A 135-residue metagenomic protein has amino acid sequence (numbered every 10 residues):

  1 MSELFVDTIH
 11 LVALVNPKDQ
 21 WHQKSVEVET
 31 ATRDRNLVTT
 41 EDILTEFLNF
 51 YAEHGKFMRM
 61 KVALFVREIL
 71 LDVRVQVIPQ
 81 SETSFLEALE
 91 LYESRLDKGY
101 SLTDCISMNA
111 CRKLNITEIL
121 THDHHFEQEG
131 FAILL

Functional and structural regions predicted by a protein language model:
M1-E3, M108, K113-L135: Acidic, PIN/NYN-like endoribonuclease modules and their adjacent C-terminal/linker elements
M1-T39, H54-L64: Short, well-structured N-terminal submotif of metal-dependent ribonuclease cores
V6, V38-T39, P79, L102 (+1 more regions): Short beta-strand scaffold positions
I9-V12, L48, L89: Amphipathic alpha-helical segments within well-ordered protein domains
L11, L44, F126-E127: A generic structural signal for short hydrophobic patches within well-formed alpha-helices
A13-V15, F50, E129: Residues that scaffold the ATP/ADP-binding catalytic core of kinase and kinase-like folds
N49-R74, I78: Helix-adjacent hinge/juxtasegments
V75-T117: Active-site neighborhoods of divalent-metal-dependent phosphate/nucleic-acid chemistry enzymes
